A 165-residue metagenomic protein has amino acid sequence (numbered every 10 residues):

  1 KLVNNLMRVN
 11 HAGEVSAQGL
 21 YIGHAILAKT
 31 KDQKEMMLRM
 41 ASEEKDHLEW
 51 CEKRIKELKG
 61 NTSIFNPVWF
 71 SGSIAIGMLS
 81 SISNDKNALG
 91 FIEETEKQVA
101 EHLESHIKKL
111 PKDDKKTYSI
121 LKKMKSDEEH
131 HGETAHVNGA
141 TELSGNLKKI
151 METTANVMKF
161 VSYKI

Functional and structural regions predicted by a protein language model:
K1-I165: Non-heme di-metal
